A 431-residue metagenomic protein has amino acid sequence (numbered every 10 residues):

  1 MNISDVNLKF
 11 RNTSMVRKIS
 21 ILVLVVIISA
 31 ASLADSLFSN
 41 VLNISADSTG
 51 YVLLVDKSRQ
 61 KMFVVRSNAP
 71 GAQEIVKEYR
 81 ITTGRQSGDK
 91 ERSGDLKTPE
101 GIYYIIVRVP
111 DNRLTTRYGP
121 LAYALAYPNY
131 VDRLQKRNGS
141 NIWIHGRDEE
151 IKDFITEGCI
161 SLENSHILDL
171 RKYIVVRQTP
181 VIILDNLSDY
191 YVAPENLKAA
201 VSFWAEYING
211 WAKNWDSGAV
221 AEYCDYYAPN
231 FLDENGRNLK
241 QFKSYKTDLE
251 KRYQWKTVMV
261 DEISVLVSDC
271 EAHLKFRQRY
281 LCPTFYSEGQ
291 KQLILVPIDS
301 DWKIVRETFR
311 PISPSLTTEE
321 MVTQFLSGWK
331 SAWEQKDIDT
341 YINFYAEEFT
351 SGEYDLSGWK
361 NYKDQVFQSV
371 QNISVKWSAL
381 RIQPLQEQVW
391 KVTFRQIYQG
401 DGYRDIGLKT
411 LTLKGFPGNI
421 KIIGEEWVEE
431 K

Functional and structural regions predicted by a protein language model:
S20-S29: Bacterial N-terminal signal peptides
L37-I142, E150: Gly/Pro-biased beta-strand-loop elements
R80-Q86, I144-R147, R279-Y280, V305-L316 (+2 more regions): Short, solvent-exposed aromatic-acidic interface loops
D95-Y103, V109-N209: Exported/periplasmic cell-wall-interacting domains
K97, S244-Q292, D364-T410: Surface-exposed, charged secondary-structure patches
I182-S217, D225, D301-N343: Short, low-complexity N-terminal intrinsically disordered segments enriched in polar/charged residues
C224-R237, I338-L356: Short, solvent-exposed secondary-structure junction/capping segments
F285-E320, V389-K391, R404-K431: Short beta-strand edge/turn micro-motifs at domain boundaries
